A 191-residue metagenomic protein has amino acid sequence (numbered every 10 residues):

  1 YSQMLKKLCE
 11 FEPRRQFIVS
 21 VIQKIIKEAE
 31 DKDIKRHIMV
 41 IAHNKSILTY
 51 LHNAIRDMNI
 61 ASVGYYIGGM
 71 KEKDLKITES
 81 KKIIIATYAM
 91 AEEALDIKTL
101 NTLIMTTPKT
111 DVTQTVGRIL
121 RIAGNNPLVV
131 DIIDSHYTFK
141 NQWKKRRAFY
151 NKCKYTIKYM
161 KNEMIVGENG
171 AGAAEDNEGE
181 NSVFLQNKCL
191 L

Functional and structural regions predicted by a protein language model:
Y1-V40, Y50: Conserved interdomain hinge at the start of the Helicase C-terminal
Q3, N126-L185, C189: C-terminal helicase lobe
R14, I47, D111-V112: Short phosphate-engaging motifs
I26-A29, I55, N59, I119-A123: Active-site catalytic pocket residues across diverse enzymes, especially alpha/beta-hydrolases
E28, I34, M58, S80-K81 (+1 more regions): Structured helix-beta-strand junction loops
I34-M70: Conserved helicase motor "Helicase C" RecA-like lobe of SF1/SF2 P-loop NTPases
G68-T156: Conserved RecA-like P-loop NTPase helicase motor core
